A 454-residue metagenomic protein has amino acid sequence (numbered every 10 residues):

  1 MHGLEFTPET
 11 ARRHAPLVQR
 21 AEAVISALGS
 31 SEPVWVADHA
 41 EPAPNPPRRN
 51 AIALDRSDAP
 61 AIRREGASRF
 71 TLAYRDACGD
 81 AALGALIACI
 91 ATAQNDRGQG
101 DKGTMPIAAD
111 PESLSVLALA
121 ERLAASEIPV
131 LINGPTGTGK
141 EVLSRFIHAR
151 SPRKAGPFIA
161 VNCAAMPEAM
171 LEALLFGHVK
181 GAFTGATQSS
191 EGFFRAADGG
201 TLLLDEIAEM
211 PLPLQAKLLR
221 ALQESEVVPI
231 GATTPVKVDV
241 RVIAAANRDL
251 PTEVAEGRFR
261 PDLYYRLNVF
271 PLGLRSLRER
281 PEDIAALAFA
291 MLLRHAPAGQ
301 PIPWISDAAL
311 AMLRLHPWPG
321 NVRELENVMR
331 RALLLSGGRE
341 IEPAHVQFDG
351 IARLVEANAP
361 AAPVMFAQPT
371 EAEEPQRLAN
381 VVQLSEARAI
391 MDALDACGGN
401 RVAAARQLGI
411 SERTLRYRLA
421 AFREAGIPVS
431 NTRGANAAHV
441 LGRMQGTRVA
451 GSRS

Functional and structural regions predicted by a protein language model:
M1-D38, P42-A43: Short Lys/Arg-enriched alpha/beta "domain-start" segment
A23, A27, S31, D38-P47 (+2 more regions): Bacterial C-terminal helix-turn-helix
R48-R97: Interdomain "pre-motor" coupling segment immediately N-terminal to P-loop NTPase/helicase cores
A93-S115, A169, L378-V382: Dynamic helix-loop-helix/coil hinge segments at AAA+ ATPase domain boundaries and subdomain interfaces
M105, L119-T187, F193-P211, S276-P281 (+1 more regions): Conserved post-Walker A coupling segment in P-loop NTPases
A109, R153-G156, G231-R241, D249-A359 (+2 more regions): Nucleotide-binding/hydrolysis machinery
V116, A120, T138, V161 (+14 more regions): Conserved RecA-like P-loop NTPase ATPase core
E168-A173, R195-Q223, V240-A244, T252-D262 (+1 more regions): Conserved AAA+/SF3 P-loop NTPase catalytic/coupling segment centered on the Walker-B
